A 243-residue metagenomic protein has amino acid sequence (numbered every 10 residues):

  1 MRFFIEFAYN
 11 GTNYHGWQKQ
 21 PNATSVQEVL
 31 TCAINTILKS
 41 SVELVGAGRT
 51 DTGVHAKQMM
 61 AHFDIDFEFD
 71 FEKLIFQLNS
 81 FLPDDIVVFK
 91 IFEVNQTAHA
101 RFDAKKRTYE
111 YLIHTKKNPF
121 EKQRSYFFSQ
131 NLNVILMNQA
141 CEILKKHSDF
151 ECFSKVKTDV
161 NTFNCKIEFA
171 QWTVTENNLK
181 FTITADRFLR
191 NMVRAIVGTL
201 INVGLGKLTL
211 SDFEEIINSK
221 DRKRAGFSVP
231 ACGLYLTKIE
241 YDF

Functional and structural regions predicted by a protein language model:
M1-F243: Structured-RNA-binding interfaces characteristic of tRNA pseudouridine synthases
